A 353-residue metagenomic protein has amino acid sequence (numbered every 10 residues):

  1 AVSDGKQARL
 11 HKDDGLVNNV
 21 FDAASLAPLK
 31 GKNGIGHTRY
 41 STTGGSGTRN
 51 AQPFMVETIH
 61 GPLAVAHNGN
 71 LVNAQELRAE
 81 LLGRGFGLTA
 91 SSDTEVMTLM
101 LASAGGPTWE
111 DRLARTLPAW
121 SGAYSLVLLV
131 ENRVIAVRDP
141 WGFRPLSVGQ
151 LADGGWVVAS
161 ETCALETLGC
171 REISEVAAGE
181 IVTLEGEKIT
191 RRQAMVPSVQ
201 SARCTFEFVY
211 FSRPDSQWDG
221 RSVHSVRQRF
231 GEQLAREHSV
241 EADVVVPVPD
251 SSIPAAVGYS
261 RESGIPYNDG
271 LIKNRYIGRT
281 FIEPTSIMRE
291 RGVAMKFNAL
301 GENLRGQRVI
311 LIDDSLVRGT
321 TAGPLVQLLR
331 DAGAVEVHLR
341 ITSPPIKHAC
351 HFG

Functional and structural regions predicted by a protein language model:
A1-A178, T183-A242, V248: Conserved short alpha-helical segments that host acidic/polar catalytic motifs at enzyme active sites
T42-T43, N73, F143-R144, L165-E166 (+6 more regions): Flexible loop/turn segments at secondary-structure boundaries
F86, G106-P107, E237-D243, R261-N268 (+2 more regions): Secondary-structure transition/capping motifs at alpha-helix termini and the adjoining loop/turn into the next element
R115, C163-A164, R171-E172, V176-E180 (+3 more regions): Phosphate/diphosphate-binding loops
L234, Y259, D314-S315, V337: Hydrophobic, well-ordered secondary-structure elements that form the walls of internal hydrophobic environments
V240-S251, A255, H338: Short glycine-rich phosphate-binding loop at a beta-alpha junction
G264-V309, T320, K347-G353: Short, glycine/charge-rich flexible loops or terminal/linker lids adjacent to PRPP-binding catalytic cores
Q327-G353: A short, conserved beta-to-alpha structural element at the edge of catalytic cores that scaffolds binding
